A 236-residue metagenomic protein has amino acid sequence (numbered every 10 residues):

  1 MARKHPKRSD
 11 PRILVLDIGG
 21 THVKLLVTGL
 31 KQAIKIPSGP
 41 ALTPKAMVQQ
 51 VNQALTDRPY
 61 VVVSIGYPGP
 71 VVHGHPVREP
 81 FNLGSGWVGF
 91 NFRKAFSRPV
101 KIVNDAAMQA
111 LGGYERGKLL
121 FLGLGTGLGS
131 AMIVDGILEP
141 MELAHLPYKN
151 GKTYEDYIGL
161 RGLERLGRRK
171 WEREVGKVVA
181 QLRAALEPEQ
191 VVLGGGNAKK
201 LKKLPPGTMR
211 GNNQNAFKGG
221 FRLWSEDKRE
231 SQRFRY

Functional and structural regions predicted by a protein language model:
A2-Q49, Q53, D57, I137-R165: Short glycine-rich, Thr/Ser-proximal phosphate-binding strand/loop in the N-terminal lobe of ATP-dependent enzymes
I13-D17, V62-S64, L119-G123, V192: Short glycine-aspartate micro-motif
H22, L182-N213: Glycine-rich phosphate-binding loops at beta-strand->alpha-helix junctions
V23, F90, K94-Q109, K118 (+1 more regions): Glycine-rich phosphate-binding loop plus the immediately following alpha-helix
V23-V27, G69, L111, L128-I133: Short beta-strand scaffold segments in enzyme catalytic cores
G39-N52, T56-S64, G69-K118, Y157-I158 (+1 more regions): Glycine-rich phosphate-binding loop and adjoining helix at the ATP-binding site of ATP-dependent phosphoryl-transfer
Y67, L124-T126, G195-G196: Short secondary-structure boundary segments
L143-A180, E187, M209-G219, W224-Q232 (+1 more regions): Helical "lid/coupling" subdomains associated with nucleotide-phosphate turnover
